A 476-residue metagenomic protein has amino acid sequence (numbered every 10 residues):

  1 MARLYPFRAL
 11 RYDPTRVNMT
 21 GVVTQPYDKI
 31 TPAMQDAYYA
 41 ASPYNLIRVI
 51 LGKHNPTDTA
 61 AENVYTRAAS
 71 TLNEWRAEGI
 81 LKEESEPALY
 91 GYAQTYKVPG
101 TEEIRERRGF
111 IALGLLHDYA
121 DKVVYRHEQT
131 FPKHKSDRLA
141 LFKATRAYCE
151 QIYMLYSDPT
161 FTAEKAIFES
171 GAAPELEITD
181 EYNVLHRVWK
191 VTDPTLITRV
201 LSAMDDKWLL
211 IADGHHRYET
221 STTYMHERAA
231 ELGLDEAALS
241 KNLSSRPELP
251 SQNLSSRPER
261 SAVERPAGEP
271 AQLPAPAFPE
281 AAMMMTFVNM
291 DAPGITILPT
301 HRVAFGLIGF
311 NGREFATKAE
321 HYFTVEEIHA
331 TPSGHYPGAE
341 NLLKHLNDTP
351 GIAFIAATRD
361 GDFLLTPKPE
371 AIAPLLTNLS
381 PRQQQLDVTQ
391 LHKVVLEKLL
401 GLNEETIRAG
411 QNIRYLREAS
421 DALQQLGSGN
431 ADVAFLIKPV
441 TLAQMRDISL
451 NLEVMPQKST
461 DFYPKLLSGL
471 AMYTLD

Functional and structural regions predicted by a protein language model:
M1-N242, L273-D476: Surface-exposed, charge/polar-rich loops and edge strands
K241, S245, L249-Q252, S256-A275: A cross-taxon signal for low-complexity, glycine/charged-rich
